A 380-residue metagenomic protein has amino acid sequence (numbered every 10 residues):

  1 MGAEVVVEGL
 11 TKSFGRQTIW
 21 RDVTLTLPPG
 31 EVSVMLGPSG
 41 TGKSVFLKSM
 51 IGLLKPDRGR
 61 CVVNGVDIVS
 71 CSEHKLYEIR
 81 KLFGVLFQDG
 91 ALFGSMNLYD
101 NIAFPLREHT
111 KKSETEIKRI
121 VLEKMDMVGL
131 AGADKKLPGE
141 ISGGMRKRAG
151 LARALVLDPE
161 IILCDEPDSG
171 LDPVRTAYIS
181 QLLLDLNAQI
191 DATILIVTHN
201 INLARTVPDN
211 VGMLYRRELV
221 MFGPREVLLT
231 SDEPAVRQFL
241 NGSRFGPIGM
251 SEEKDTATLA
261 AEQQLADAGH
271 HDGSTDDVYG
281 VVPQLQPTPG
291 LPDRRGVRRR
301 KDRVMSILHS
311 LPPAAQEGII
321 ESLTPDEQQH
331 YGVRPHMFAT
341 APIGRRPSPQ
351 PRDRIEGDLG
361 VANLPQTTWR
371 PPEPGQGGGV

Functional and structural regions predicted by a protein language model:
I51: Helix-to-loop junction immediately C-terminal to a conserved catalytic motif
V66-D67, E114-G132: Conserved ABC ATPase "signature" region
L137-I141, M145: Conserved ABC ATPase signature
V156-E160: A short, proline-enriched helix->beta-strand linker immediately N-terminal to the Walker B motif in ABC-type P-loop
I162-D165: Catalytic Walker B motif of ABC-type/P-loop ATPase nucleotide-binding domains
A177-Q189: Helical segment within the ABC ATPase nucleotide-binding domain
